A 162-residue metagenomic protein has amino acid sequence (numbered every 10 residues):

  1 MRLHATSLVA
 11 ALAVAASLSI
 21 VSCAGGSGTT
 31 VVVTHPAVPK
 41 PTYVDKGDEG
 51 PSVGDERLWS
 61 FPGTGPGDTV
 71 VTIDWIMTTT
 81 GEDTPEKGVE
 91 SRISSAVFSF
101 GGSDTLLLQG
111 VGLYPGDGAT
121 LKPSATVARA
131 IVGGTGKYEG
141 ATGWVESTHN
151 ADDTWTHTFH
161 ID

Functional and structural regions predicted by a protein language model:
M1-V9: Bacterial N-terminal signal peptides that target proteins for export
H4-A5, S17-D162: Targeting-peptide/extracellular-domain and disordered-appendage signature
